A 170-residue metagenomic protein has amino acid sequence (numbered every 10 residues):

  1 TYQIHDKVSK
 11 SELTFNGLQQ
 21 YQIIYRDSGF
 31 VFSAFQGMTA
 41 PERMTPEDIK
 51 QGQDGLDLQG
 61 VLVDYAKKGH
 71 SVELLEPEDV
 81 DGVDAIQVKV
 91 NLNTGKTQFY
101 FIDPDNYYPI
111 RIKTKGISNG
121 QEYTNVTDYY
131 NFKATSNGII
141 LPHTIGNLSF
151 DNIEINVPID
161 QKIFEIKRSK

Functional and structural regions predicted by a protein language model:
T1-Q36, E73: N-terminal mature ectodomain segment of secretory-pathway/periplasmic proteins
Q3-H5, P77-D84, T135-S136: Short, ordered beta-strand-loop transition motifs
I4, Q20, Y25-D27, G37-I49 (+2 more regions): Catalytic loop of the DD-peptidase/beta-lactamase superfamily, centered on the K-T-G motif and neighboring
S9-S11, Q20, H70, L75-E76 (+3 more regions): Residue-level detector of beta-strand structural context in well-folded domains
L13, S33, E76, N152 (+1 more regions): Pocket-edge structural micro-motifs
N16-Q19, G37-T39, Y108, S118: Short, surface-exposed beta-strand-loop junctions and turns on beta-sheet-rich folds
S28-K96, I117-Y123, Y129, F164-K170: Flexible, processing/modification-adjacent segments and terminal tails in exported/periplasmic/extracellular proteins
V83-R168: Gly/Pro-enriched, hydrophobic low-complexity segments that function as extracytoplasmic propeptides/linkers
